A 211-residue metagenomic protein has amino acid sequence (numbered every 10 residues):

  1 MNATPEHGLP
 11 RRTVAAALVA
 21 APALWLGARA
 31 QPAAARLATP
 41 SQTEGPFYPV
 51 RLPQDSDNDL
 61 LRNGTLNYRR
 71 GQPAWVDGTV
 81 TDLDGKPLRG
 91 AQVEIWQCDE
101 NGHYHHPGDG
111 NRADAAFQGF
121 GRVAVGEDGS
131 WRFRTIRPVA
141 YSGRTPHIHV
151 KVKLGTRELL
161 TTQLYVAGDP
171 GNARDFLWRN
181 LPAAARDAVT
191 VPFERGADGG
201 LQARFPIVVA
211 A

Functional and structural regions predicted by a protein language model:
M1, L18, Q42-G45: Generic N-terminal simple sequence motifs
M1-L9, A20-L24: N-terminal secretory signal peptides
T13-A16: Sec-dependent signal peptide recognition, specifically the positively charged N-region followed immediately by
L18-V19, A124: Intrinsically disordered, low-complexity regions enriched in Ser/Pro/Gly/Gln/His and often acidic
L26-R29: C-terminal segment of classical bacterial N-terminal signal peptides
Q31-A211: Beta-strand-dominated extracellular/periplasmic modules and repeats in secreted or surface-exposed proteins
